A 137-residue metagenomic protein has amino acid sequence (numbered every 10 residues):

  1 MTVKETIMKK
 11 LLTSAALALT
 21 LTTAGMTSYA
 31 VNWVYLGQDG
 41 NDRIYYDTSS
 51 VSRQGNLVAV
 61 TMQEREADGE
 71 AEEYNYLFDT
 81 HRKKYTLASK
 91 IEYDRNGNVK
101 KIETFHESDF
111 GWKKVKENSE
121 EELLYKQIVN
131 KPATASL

Functional and structural regions predicted by a protein language model:
T2-V3, Y29: Intrinsically disordered, low-complexity and often Lys/Arg-enriched segments
V3-A15: Bacterial N-terminal signal peptides that target proteins for export
T13-L21, G25: Hydrophobic helical h-region of N-terminal Sec-dependent signal peptides in bacterial secretory/periplasmic proteins
M26-L137: N-terminal secretory-pathway/extracellular module detecting exported/lumenal segments and adjacent signal-anchor/first
